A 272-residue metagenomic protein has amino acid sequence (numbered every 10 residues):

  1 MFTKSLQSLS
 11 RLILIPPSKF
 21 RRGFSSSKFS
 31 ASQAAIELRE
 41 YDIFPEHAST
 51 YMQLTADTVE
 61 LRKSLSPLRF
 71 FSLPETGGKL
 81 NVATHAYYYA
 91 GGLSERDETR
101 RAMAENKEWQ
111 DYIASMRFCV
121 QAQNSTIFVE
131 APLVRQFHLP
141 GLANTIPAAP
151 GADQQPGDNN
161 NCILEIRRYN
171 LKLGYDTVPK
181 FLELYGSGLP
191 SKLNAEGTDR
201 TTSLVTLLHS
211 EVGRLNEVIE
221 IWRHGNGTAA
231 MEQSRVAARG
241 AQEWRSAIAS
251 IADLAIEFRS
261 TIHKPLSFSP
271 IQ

Functional and structural regions predicted by a protein language model:
F2-Q272: Short S/T/G/P-rich N-terminal loop/turn motif that feeds into the first structured element of a domain
